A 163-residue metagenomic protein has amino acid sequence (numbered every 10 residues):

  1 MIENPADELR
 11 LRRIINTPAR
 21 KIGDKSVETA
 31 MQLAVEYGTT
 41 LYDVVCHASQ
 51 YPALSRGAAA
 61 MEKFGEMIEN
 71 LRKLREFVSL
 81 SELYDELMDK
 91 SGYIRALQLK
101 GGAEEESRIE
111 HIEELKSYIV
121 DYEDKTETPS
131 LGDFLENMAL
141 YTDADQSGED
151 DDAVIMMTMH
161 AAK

Functional and structural regions predicted by a protein language model:
M1-K163: Conserved helicase C-terminal RecA-like lobe
